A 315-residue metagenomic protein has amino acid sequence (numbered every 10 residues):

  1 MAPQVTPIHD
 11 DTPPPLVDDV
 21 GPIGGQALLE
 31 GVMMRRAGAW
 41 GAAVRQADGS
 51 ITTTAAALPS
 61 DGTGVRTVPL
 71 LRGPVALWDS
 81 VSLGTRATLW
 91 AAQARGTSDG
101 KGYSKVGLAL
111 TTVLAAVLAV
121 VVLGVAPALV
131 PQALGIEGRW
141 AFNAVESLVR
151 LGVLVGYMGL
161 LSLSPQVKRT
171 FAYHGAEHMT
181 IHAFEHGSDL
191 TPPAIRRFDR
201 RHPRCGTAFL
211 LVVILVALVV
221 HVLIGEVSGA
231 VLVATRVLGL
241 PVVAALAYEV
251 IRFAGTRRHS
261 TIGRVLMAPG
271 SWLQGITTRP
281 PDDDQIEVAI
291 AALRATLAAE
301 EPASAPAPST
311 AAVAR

Functional and structural regions predicted by a protein language model:
M1-T88, A92, G96: Divalent-cation
G31, V167, C205, L273: Residue-level signature of catalytic and energy-coupling elements of molecular machines, predominantly ATP/GTP-dependent
G41-A43, S50-A56, L129-I136, Y157-T191 (+2 more regions): Juxtamembrane helix-loop transition segments at the membrane interface in multi-pass membrane proteins
V68-R72, V145-F171, L240-T256: Hydrophobic alpha-helical membrane-embedded segments
L70-T88, V130, A176-A183, D199 (+2 more regions): Hydrophobic alpha-helical segments of integral membrane proteins, encompassing both true transmembrane helices
R86-A94, A115-G138, V213-T235, P241-A244 (+1 more regions): Juxtamembrane "helix exit" motif at the C-terminal ends of alpha-helical transmembrane segments in multi-pass membrane
K105-V122, H202-I214: Select subsegments of transmembrane alpha-helices in polytopic membrane proteins, especially boundary-proximal
T256, S260-P306: Cytosolic/matrix-facing juxtamembrane and C-terminal tails of multi-pass cellular membrane proteins
